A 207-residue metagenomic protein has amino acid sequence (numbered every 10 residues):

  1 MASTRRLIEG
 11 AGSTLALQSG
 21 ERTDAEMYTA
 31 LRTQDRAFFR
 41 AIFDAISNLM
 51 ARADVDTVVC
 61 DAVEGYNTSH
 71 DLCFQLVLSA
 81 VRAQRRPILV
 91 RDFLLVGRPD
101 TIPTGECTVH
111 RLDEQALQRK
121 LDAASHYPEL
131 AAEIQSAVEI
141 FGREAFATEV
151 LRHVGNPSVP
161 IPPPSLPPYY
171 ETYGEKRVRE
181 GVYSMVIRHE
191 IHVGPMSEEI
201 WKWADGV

Functional and structural regions predicted by a protein language model:
M1-A53, L78-P87: Active-site rim/loop-helix segments in enzyme catalytic domains that contact anionic ligands
F38-V207: Metal-dependent de-N-acetylase/amidase catalytic core
